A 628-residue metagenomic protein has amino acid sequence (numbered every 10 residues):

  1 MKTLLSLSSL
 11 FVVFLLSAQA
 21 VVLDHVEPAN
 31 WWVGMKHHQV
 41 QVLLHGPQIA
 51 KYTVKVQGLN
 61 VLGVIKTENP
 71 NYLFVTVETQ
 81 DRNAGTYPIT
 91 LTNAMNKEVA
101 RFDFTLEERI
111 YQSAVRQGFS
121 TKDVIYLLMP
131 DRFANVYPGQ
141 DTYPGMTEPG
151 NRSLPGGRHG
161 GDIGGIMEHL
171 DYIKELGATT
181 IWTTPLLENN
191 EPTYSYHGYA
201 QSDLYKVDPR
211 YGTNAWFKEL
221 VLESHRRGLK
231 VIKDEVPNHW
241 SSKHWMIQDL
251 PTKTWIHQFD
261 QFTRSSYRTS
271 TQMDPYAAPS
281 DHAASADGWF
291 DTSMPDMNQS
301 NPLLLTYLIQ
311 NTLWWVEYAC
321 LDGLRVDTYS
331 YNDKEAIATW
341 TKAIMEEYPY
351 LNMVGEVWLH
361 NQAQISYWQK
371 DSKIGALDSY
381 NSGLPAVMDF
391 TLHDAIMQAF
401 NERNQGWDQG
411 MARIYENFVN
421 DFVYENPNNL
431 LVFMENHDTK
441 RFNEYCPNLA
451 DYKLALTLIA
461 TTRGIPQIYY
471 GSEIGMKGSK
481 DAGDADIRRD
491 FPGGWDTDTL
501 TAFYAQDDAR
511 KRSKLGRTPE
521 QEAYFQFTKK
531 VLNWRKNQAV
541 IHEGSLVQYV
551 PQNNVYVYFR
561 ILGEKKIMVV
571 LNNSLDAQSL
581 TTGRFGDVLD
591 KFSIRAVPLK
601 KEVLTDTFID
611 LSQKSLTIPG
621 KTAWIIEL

Functional and structural regions predicted by a protein language model:
M1-H25: Bacterial Sec-dependent N-terminal signal peptides
Q19, N93-V124, K174, I468 (+1 more regions): Carbohydrate-interacting/catalytic domains
Q19-A50, L106-I110: Beta-strand/beta-sandwich contexts
M35-M95: Immunoglobulin-like IPT/TIG beta-sandwich domains and homologous Ig-like subdomains
V124-Y126, I181-T183, V231-K233, L324 (+3 more regions): Hydrophobic faces of well-ordered beta-strands that scaffold small-molecule active sites in alpha/beta enzyme cores
D131-Y318, I337-E347, N352, V357 (+3 more regions): Substrate-binding/active-site clefts of carbohydrate-active enzymes
V221, H239, L313, E317-D322 (+9 more regions): Active-site-proximal helices and loops of the catalytic beta/alpha 8
P427-P447: Active-site clefts of carbohydrate-active enzymes
